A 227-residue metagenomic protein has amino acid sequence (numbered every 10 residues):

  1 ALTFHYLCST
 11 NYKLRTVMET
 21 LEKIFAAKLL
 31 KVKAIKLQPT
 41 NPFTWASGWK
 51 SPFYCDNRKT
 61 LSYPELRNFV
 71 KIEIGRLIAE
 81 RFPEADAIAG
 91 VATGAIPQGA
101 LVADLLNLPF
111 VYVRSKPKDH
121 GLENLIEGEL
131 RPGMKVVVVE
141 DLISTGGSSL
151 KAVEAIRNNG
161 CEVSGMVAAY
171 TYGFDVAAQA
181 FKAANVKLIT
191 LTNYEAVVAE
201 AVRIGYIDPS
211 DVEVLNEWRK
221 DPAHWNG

Functional and structural regions predicted by a protein language model:
H5-I143, G147-G227: PRPP-associated nucleotide enzymes
